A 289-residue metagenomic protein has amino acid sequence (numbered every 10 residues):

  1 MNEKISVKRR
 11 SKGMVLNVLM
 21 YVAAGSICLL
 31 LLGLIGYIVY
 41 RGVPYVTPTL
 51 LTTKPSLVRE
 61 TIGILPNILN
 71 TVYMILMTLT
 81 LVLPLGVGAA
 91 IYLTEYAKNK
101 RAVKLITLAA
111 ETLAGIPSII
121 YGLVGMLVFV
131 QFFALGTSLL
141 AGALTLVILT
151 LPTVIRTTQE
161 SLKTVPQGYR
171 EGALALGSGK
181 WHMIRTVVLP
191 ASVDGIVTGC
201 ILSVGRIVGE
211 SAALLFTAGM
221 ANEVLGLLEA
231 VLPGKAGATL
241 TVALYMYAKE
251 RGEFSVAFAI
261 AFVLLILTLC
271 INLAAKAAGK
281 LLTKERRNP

Functional and structural regions predicted by a protein language model:
E3-V22, I38-T78, N99, M246-S255: Periplasmic/extracellular loop-to-transmembrane helix junction in inner-membrane transport proteins
S56-V58, I62, L214-L265: Interhelical loop and adjacent transmembrane-helix boundary motif in polytopic membrane transport permeases
L69, Y73-L81, L85, A89 (+4 more regions): Hydrophobic alpha-helical transmembrane segments of multipass integral membrane proteins, especially permease/channel
T78-A110, L123, Q131, A275-K284: Transmembrane-helix boundary motif in ABC transporter permease subunits
L79, T158, K180-A218: Transmembrane alpha-helices
E111-V147: Generic hydrophobic transmembrane alpha-helix motif, especially the helices
P117, L176-G177, P190: Glycine/proline-centered hinge or cleavage motifs at structural transition points of membrane proteins
Q159, K163, I201, V242-P289: C-terminal transmembrane helix and the adjacent membrane-cytosol boundary/short C-terminal tail of inner/organellar
